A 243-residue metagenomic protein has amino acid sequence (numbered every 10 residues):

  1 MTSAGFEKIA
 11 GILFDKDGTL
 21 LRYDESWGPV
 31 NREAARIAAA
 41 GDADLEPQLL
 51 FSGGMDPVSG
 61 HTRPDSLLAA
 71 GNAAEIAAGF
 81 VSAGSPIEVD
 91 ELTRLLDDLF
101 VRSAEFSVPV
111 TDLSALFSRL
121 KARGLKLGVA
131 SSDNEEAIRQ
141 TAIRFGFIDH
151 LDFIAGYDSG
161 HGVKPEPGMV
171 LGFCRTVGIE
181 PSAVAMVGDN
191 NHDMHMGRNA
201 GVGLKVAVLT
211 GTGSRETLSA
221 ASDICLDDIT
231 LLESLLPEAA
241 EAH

Functional and structural regions predicted by a protein language model:
M1-I12, E25, A40, S118-K121 (+2 more regions): Asp-based, Mg2+/Mn2+-dependent phosphohydrolase catalytic module
F6-S114, K121-R123: N-terminal helical cap/lid subdomain that shapes the substrate entry/recognition surface in HAD-like hydrolases
